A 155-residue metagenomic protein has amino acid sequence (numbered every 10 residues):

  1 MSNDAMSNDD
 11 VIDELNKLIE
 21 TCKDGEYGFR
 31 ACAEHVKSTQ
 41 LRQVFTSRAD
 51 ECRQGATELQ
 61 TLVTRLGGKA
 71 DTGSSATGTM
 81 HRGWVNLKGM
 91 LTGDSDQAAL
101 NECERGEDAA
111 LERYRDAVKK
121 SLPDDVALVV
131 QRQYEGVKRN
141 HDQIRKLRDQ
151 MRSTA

Functional and structural regions predicted by a protein language model:
S2-E20, T64, M80-H81, D149-S153: N-terminal/domain-start segments enriched in small and hydrophobic, helix-friendly residues, covering either
S2-I12, E34-K37, T61-L66, K88-S95: Short, charged, low-complexity loops and linkers
A5, Q43, D50, A70-L87 (+2 more regions): Charge-rich, acidic-biased intrinsically disordered regions
D10-L18, T39-T57, D96-L100, D125-V137: Alpha-helical scaffold segments that form or flank carboxylate-/histidine-based iron centers
E14-E34, H81-V130: Acidic/histidine-rich alpha-helical segments that form the ligand environment of transition-metal centers
E26, A49, A56, W84 (+3 more regions): Short amphipathic alpha-helical/adjacent loop interface patches that line ligand and macromolecule-binding sites
Q40-G78, I144-L147: Conserved alpha-helical segments that form or flank metal/cofactor-binding pockets of metalloenzymes
E112-A155: A generic hydrophobic-segment detector
